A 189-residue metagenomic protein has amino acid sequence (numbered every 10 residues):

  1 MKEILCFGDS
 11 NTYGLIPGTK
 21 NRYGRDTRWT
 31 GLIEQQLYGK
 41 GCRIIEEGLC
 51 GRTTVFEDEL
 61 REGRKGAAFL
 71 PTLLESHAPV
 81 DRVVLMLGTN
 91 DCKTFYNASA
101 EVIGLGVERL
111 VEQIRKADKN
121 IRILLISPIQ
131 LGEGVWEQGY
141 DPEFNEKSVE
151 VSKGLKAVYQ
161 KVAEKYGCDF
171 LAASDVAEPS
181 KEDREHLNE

Functional and structural regions predicted by a protein language model:
M1-L49, V55-L60, T72-P79, V83 (+2 more regions): Serine-esterase "nucleophile elbow" of acetyl-processing enzymes
G39-K40, R64-E189: Alpha-helical cap/lid subdomain in secreted, periplasmic, or secretory-pathway luminal O-acyl-processing enzymes
E46-G51, A173-A177: Acidic carboxylate-rich catalytic motifs and surrounding loops in phosphoryl-/glycosyl-chemistry enzymes
